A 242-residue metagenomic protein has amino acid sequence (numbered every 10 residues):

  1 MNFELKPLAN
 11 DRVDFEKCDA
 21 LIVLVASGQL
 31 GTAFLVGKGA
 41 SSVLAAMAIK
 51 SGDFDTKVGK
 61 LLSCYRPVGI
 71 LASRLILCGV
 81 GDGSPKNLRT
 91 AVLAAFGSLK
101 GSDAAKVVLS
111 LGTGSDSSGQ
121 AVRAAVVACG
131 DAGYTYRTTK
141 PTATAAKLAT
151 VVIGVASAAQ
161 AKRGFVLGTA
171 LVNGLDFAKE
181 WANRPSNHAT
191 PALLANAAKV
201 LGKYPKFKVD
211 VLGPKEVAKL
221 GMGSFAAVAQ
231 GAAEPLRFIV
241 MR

Functional and structural regions predicted by a protein language model:
M1-R242: Short amphipathic alpha-helical segment within the helicase RecA-like ATPase core that mediates nucleic-acid
